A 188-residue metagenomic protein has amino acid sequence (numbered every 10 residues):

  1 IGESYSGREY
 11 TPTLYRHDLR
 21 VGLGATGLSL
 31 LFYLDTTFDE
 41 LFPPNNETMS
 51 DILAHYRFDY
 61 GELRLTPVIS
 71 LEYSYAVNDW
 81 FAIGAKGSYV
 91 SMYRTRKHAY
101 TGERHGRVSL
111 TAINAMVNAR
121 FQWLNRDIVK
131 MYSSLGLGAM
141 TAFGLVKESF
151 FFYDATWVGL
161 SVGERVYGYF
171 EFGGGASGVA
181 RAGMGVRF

Functional and structural regions predicted by a protein language model:
I1-Y75, G144, G185-R187: Short glycine/proline- and aromatic-enriched beta-strand/turn motifs that initiate or cap beta-hairpins
T13-V21, D79-I83, D127-S133, E164-G168 (+1 more regions): Outer-envelope beta-barrel architecture signal
L14-R16, R64-T66, A112-N114, F150-Y153 (+1 more regions): Membrane-spanning beta-strands of outer-membrane beta-barrel proteins
V21-G27, A85-Y89, S133-A139, F170-G174 (+1 more regions): Transmembrane beta-barrel strands of outer-membrane/channel proteins
F32-F38, T95-E103, F143-F151, A180-G185: Outer-membrane beta-barrel translocator domains and adjoining extracellular loop/strand segments of Gram-negative
L63, N125-D127, T141-F150, Y169-G183: Solvent-exposed loop/turn segments connecting transmembrane beta-strands in outer-membrane beta-barrel proteins
L65-L145, L160-V162: Gram-negative (and chloroplast) outer-membrane scaffold detector with strong preference for beta-barrel transmembrane
A115-W123, S149-G163, G178-F188: Feature captures outer-membrane beta-barrel proteins of Gram-negative bacteria and organelles
